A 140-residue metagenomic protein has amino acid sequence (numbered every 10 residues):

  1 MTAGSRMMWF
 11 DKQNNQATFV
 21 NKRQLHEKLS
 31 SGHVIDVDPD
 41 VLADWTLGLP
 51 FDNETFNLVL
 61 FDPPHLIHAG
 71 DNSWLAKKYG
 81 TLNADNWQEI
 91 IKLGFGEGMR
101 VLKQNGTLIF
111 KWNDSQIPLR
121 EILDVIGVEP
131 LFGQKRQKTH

Functional and structural regions predicted by a protein language model:
T2-H140: Class I S-adenosyl-L-methionine-dependent methyltransferase catalytic core
